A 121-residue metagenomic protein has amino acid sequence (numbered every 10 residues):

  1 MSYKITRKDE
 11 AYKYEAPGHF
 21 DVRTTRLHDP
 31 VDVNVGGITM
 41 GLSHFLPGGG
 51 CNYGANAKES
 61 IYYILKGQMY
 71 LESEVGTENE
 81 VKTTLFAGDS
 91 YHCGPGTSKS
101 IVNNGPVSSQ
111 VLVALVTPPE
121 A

Functional and structural regions predicted by a protein language model:
M1-G37: A short, N-terminal "cap"/entry segment at the start of jelly-roll beta-barrel domains of the cupin/DSBH fold
R26, T39-N56, P95: Conserved short histidine dyad/triad with adjacent acidic residue
P30, G50-N56, S73, K82-T83 (+1 more regions): Short histidine-centered beta-strand/loop micro-motifs that create catalytic or ligand/metal-coordination sites
S43-L46, N56-L71, V75, A114: Short, conserved beta-strand element in jelly-roll/cupin
G49-N52, Y70, D89-Y91, P95-I101: Histidine-centered metal-chelating micro-motifs
V75-P95: Short acidic-glycine-tyrosine-enriched beta hairpin
F86, P95-E120: Ligand-binding loop in jelly-roll beta-barrel domains
